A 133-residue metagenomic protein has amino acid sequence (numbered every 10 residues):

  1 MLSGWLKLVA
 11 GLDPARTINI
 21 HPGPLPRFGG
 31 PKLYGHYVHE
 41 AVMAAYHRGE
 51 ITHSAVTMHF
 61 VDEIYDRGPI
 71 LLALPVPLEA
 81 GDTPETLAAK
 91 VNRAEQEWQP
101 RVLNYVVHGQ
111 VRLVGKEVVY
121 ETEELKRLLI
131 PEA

Functional and structural regions predicted by a protein language model:
M1-E117: Donor/substrate-binding cores of folate-linked one-carbon enzymes
V114-A133: A short, charged, Gly/Pro-tolerant segment at domain boundaries
